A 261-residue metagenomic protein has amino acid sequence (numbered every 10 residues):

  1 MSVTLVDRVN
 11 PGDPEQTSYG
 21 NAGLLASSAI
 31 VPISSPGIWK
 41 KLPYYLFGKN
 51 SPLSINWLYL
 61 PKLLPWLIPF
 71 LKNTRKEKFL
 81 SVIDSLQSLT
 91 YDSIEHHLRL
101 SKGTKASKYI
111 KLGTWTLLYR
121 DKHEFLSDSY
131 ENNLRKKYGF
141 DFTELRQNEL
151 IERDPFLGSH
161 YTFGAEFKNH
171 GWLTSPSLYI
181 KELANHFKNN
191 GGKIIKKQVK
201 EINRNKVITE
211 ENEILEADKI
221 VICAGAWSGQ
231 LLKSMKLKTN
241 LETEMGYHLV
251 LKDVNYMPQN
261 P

Functional and structural regions predicted by a protein language model:
M1-L5: N-terminal Rossmann-like FAD-binding beta1-loop-alpha1 element of flavoenzymes
V9-S85, L112: Conserved N-terminal glycine-rich FAD pyrophosphate-binding loop of Rossmann-like flavoproteins
P11-T17, N205-P258: Central helical "cap/lid" subdomain
N21-A22, G191, A217-D218: Short, well-ordered alpha-helix to beta-strand connector turns
A29-I30, D121-H123, K252-Y256: Short loop segments at secondary-structure junctions
L64-N185: Rossmann-like flavin
Q147, K197-K200, R204, E210-E211: Conserved SAM/SAH-binding loop
K188-V199: A conserved beta-strand/loop element that lines the FAD pocket in flavoprotein oxidoreductases
